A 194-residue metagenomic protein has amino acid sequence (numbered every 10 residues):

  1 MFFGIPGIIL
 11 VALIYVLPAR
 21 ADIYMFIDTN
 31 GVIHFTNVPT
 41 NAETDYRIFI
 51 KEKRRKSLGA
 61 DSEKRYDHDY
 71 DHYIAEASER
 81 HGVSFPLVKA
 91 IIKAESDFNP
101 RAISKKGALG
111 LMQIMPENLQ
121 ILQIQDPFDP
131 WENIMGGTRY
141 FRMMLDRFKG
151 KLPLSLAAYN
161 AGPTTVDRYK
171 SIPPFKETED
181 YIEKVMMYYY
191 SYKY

Functional and structural regions predicted by a protein language model:
M1-D69: N-terminal secretory targeting signals
P39, T44-Y194: Catalytic glycan-binding domains that act on GlcNAc-containing polysaccharides
